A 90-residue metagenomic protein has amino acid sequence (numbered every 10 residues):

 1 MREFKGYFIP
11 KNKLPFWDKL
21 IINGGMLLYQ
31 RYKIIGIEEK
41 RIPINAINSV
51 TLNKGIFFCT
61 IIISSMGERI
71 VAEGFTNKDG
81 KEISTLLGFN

Functional and structural regions predicted by a protein language model:
M1-K13, L28, E38-N90: Acidic, Ser/Thr- and proline-rich intrinsically disordered linker/docking segments of eukaryotic scaffolds
L14-I35: Short, compositionally biased strand/turn segments that nucleate or flank brief secondary-structure elements
